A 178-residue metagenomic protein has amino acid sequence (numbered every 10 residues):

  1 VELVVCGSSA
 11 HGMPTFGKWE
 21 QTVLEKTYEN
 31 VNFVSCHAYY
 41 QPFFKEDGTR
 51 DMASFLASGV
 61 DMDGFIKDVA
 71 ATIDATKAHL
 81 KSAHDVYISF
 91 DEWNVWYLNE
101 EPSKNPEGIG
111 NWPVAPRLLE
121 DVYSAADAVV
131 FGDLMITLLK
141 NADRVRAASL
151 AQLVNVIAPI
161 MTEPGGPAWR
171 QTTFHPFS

Functional and structural regions predicted by a protein language model:
V1, G7, E20-D63, V86-Y87 (+3 more regions): Aromatic- and acid-rich polysaccharide-binding/catalytic face of secreted or lumenal carbohydrate-active enzymes
A10: Acidic/histidine-rich catalytic cores of soluble enzymes
P14-K26, A128-T137: Short, acidic/polar
L24-T27, A75-S82: Surface-exposed acidic, glycine-flexible loop patches that form ligand/cofactor-binding and adhesion interfaces
D51, A83-S178: Aromatic/acidic polysaccharide-binding cleft in carbohydrate-active enzymes
M62-I66, F131: Aromatic/hydrophobic pocket-lining residues that form the small-molecule binding cavity in soluble enzyme cores
V69: Active-site-proximal structural segments of metal-dependent nucleotidyl cyclase/transferase enzymes
